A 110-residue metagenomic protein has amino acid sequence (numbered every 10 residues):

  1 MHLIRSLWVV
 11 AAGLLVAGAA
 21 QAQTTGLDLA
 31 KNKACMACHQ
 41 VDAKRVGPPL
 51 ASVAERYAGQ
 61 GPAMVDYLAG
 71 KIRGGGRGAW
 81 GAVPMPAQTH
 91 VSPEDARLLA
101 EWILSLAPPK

Functional and structural regions predicted by a protein language model:
M1-V9: Bacterial N-terminal signal peptides that target proteins for export
W8-A17: Bacterial N-terminal signal peptides
G18-A30, R56-A58: Electrostatic cytochrome c docking/interface patches
K31, E55-A58, P62, R73-R77 (+1 more regions): Sec-exported extracytoplasmic/periplasmic mature domains
K33-V41, L99: The canonical Cys-X-X-Cys-His
A43-R45, H90, L106: Solvent-exposed loop/turn segments at secondary-structure junctions within structured extracellular/periplasmic domains
P48-Y57, R73-L98: Axial heme c-ligation environment in periplasmic c-type cytochrome domains
